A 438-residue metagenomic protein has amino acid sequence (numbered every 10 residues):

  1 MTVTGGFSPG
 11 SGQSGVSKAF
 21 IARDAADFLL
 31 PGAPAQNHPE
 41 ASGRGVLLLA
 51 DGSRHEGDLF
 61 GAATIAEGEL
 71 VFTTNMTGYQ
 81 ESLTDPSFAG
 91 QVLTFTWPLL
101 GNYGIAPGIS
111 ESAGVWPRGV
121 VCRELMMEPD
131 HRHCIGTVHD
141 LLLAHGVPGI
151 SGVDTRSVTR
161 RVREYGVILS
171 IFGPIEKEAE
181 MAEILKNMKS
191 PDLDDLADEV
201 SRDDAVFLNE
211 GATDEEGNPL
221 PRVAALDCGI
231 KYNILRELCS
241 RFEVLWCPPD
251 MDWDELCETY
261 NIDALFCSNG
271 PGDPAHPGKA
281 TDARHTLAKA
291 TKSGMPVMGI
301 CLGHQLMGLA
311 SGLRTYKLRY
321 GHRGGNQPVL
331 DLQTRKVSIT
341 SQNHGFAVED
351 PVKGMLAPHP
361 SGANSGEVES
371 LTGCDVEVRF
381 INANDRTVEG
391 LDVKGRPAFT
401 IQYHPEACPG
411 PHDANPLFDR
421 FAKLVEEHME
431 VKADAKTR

Functional and structural regions predicted by a protein language model:
T2-G10, G15-Y260, E406-G410, R420-R438: RNA-binding accessory domains that recognize and position tRNA/RNA substrates
L125, G270, F346, R396 (+1 more regions): Flexible loop residues that form catalytic and substrate-binding hotspots at small-molecule/glycan-binding clefts
P148, R222, P296-M298, R314 (+1 more regions): Proline-centered loop/turn at the N-terminus of a beta-strand
L220-A224, E243, P296, I339 (+1 more regions): Residues that mark the start of a beta-strand
R222-D227, T340-S341, F399-Y403: Active-site-proximal beta-strand elements of phosphoester/diester hydrolases
T259-P351, G410-R420, L424-V425: Cysteine-nucleophile active-site neighborhood
K336-G395, A433-R438: Catalytic beta-strand/loop cores that center a nucleophilic Ser/Cys/Thr and support acyl-enzyme chemistry
